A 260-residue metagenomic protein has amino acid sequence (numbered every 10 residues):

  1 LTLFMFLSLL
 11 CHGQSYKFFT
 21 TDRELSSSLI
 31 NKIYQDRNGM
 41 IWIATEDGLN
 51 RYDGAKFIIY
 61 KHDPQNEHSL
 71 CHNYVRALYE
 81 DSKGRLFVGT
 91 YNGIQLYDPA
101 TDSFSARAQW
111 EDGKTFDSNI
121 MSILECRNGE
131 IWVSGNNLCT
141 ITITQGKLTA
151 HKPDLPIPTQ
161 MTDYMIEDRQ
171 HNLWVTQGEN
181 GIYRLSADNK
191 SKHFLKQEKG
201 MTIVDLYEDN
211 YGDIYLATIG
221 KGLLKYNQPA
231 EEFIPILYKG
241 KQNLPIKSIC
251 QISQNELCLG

Functional and structural regions predicted by a protein language model:
L1-G260: Carboxylate-rich, polar loop motifs that coordinate divalent cations or form catalytic acidic clusters
